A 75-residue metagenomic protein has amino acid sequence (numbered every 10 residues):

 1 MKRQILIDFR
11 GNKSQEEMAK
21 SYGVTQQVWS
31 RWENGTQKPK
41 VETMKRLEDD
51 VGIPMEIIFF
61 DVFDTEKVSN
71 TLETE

Functional and structural regions predicted by a protein language model:
M1-K13, S21, F60: A short, Lys/Arg-rich alpha-helix, primarily the initiator
Q4, V41-M44: Short alpha-helical elements of helix-turn-helix
F9, E42, D49, M55-E75: Short, charged recognition helix plus adjacent turn of helix-turn-helix-like nucleic-acid-binding domains
N12-R31: Short alpha-helical DNA-recognition segment
N12-S14, P39-E42: Residue-level signal for the short linker/turn that defines the boundary of a DNA-recognition helix
Q26-S30, Q37, E56: Key DNA-contact positions within bacterial/archaeal DNA-binding proteins
